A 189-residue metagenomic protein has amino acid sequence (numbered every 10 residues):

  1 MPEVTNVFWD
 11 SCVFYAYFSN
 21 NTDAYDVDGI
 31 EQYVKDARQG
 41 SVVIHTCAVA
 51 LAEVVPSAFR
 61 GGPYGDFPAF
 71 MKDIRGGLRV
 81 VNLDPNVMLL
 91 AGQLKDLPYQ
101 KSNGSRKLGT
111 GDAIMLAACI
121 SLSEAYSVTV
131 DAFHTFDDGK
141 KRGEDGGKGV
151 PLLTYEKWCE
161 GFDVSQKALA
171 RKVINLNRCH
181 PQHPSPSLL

Functional and structural regions predicted by a protein language model:
M1-N6, L122-L189: Acidic, PIN/NYN-like endoribonuclease modules and their adjacent C-terminal/linker elements
M1-T46, S57-K72, T129, V173-L189: Short, well-structured N-terminal submotif of metal-dependent ribonuclease cores
F14, L51, M88, K140-K141: A generic structural signal for short hydrophobic patches within well-formed alpha-helices
N20-Y25, N103-G109, G143-L153: Short, flexible/disordered intra-domain loops and linkers
H45, V81, L153: General small-molecule cofactor/ligand-binding pocket signal
R75: Patatin-like phospholipase
R79-D138: Active-site neighborhoods of divalent-metal-dependent phosphate/nucleic-acid chemistry enzymes
